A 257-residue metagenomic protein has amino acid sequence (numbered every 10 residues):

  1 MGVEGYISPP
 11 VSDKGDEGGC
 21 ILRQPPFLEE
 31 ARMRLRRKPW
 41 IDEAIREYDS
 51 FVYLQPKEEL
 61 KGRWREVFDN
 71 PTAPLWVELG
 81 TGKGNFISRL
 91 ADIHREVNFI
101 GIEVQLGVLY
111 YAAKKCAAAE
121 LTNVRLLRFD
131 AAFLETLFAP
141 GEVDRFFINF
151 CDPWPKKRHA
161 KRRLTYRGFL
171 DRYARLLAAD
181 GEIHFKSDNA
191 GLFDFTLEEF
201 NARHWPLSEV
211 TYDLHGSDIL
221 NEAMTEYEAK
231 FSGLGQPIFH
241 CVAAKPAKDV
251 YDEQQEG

Functional and structural regions predicted by a protein language model:
K14-G15: Glycine-biased, low-complexity coil/linker segments
I21-L75, N85-D92: S-adenosyl-L-methionine
G80-G82: Class I SAM-dependent methyltransferase "Motif I" SAM/SAH-binding loop
Q105: Conserved SAM/SAH-binding beta-strand->alpha-helix loop
K114-P140: S-adenosyl-L-methionine
T165-A179: A short glycine-rich, Lys/Arg-flanked "PGG" loop and its adjoining helix->strand segment in the class I
D180-S187: Conserved beta-strand signature within the Rossmann-like core of class I S-adenosyl-L-methionine
E198, R203-G257: Class I S-adenosyl-L-methionine
